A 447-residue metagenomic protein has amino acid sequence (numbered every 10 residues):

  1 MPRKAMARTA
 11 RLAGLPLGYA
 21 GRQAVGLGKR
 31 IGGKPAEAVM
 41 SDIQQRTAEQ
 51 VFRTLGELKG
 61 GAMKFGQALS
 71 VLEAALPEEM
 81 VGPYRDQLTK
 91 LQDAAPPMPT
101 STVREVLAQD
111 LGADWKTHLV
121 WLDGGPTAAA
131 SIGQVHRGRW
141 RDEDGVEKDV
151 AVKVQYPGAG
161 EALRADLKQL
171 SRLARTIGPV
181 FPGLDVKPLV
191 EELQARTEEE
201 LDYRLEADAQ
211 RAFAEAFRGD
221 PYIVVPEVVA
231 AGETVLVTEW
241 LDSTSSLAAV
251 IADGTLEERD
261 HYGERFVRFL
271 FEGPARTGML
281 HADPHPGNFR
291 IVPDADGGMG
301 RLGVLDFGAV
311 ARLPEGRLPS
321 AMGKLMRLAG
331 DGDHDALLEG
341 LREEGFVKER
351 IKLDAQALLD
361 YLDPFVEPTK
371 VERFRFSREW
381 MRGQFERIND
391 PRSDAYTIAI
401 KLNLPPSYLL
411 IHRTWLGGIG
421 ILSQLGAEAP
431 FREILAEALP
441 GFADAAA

Functional and structural regions predicted by a protein language model:
M1-F271, I291-G316, R327-G330, D335 (+1 more regions): Broad phosphate/nucleotide-binding scaffolds in NTP-utilizing and phosphate-metabolizing enzymes
E272-M279: Protein kinase catalytic-loop region centered on the HRD/HxD motif
M279-P286: Catalytic-loop of the protein kinase fold
A321-K324: Short amphipathic alpha-helical recognition elements used for nucleic-acid or partner binding across transcription
